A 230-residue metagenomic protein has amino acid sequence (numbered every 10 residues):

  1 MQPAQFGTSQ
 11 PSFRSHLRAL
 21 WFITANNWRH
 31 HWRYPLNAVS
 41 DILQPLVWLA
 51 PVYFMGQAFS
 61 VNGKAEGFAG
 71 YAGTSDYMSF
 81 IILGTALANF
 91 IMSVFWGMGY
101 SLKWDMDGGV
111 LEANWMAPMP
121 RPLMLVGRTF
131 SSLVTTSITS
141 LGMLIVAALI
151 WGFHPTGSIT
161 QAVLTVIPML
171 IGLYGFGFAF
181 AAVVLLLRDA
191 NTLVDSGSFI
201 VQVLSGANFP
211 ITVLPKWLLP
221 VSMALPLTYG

Functional and structural regions predicted by a protein language model:
M1-G230: Hydrophobic transmembrane alpha-helices and immediately adjacent juxtamembrane helices of multi-pass inner-membrane
